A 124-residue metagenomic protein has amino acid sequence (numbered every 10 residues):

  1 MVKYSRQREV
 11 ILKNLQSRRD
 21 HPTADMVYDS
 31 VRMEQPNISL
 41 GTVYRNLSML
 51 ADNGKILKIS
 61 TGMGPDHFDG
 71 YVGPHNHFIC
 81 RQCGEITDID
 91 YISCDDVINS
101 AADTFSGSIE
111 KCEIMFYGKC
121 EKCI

Functional and structural regions predicted by a protein language model:
M1-K13: Short alpha-helical segments that sit at the start of domains
V2, Q16-R19, M33-E34: Short helix-capping/hinge SLiMs at alpha-helix to coil transitions
N14-S17, E110: Extended interfacial segments that mediate partner engagement and assembly in macromolecular machines
A24-P36: DNA-recognition alpha helix
S39-L40: Short coil turns linking two alpha-helices in DNA-binding domains
V43-N53: Basic amphipathic alpha-helical segments that dock to polyanions
L57-K58, G62-I124: Non-DNA-binding regulatory cores of transcription-related proteins, predominantly C-terminal effector-binding
